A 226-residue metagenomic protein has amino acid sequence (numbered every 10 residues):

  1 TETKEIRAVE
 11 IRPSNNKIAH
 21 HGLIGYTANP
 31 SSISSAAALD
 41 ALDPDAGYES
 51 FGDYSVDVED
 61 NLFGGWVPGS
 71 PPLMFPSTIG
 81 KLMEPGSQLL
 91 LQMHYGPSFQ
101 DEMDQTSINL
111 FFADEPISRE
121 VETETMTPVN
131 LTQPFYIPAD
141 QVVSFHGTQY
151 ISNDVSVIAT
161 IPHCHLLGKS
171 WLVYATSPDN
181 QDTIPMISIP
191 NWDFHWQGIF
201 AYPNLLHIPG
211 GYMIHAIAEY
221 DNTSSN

Functional and structural regions predicted by a protein language model:
T1-S156, I161-N226: Beta-strand-centric surfaces of beta-sandwich/beta-rich domains
